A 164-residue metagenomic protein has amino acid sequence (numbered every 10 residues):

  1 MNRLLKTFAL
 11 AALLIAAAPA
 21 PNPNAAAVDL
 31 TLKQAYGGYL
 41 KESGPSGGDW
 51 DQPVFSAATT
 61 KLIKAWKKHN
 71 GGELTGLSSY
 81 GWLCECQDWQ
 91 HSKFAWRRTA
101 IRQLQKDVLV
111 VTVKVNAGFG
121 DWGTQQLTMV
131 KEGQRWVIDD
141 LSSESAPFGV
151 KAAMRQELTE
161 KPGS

Functional and structural regions predicted by a protein language model:
M1-A9: Bacterial N-terminal signal peptides that target proteins for export
A11-P21: Hydrophobic h-region of N-terminal signal peptides that target proteins for export in Gram-negative bacteria
N22-P23, T59-D121: Surface-exposed, charged secondary-structure patches
N24-G44: Short, aromatic-enriched amphipathic alpha-helices that serve as compact interaction elements
Y36-S43, V54, A58-N70, P162: Sec/Tat-exported extracytoplasmic proteins
L104-K114, G118-T124, E132, D140-S164: Low-complexity, intrinsically disordered terminal/linker segments enriched in charged and Gly/Pro repeats
